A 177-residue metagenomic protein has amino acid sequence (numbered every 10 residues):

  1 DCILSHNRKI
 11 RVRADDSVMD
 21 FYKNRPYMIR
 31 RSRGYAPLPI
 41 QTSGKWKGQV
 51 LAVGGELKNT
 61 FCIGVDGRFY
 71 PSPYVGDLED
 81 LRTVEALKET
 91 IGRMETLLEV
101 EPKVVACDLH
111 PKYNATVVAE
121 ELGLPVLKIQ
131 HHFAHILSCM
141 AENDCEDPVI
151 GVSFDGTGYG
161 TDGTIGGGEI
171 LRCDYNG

Functional and structural regions predicted by a protein language model:
D1-G177: Acidic, glycine-enriched active-site microenvironments
